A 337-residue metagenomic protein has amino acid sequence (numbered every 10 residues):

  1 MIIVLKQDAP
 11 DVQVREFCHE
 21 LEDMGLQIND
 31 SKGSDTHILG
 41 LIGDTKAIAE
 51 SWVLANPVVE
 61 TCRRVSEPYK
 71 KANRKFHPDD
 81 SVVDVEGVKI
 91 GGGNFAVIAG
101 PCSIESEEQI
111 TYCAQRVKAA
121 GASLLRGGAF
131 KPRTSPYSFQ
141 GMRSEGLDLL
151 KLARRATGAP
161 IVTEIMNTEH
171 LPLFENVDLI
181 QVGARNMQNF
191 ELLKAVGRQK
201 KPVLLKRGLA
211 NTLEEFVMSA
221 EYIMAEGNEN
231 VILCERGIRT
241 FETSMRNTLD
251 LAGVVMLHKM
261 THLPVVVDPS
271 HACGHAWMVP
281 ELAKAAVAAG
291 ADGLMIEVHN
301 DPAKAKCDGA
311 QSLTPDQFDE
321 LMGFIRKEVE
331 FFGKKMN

Functional and structural regions predicted by a protein language model:
M1-V97: Non-catalytic terminal accessory/regulatory regions of metabolic enzymes
K6, M142, G158-E169, D178-E191 (+3 more regions): Catalytic beta/alpha-barrel core
V53, G100, L125, F174 (+3 more regions): Conserved, mostly hydrophobic/aromatic
G93-F95, G121-S123, R155-I161, N176-D178 (+4 more regions): Short, well-ordered coil/turn segments that N-cap beta-strands
F95-Y112, S135-Q140, P160-E164, G183-R185 (+2 more regions): Active-site mouth loops of central-metabolism enzymes
R126-S144, H299-A310: Glycine-rich, proline-tolerant flexible connector loops at the mouths of alpha/beta enzymes
F139-T163, A195-P202, L251-V265, Q311-G333: Alpha-helix-loop-beta-strand connector modules within alpha/beta enzyme cores
Q199-V298: Catalytic alpha/beta core domains of metabolic enzymes, predominantly
